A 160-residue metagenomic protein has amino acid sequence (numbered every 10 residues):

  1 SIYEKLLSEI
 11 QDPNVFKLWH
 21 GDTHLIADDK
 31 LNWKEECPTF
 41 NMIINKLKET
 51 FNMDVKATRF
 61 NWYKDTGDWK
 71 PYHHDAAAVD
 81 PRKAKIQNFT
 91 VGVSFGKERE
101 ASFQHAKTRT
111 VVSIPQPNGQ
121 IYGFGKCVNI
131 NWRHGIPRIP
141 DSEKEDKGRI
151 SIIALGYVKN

Functional and structural regions predicted by a protein language model:
S1-N160: Non-heme Fe(II) oxygenase metal-center motifs and adjacent flexible, charged/small-residue loops
